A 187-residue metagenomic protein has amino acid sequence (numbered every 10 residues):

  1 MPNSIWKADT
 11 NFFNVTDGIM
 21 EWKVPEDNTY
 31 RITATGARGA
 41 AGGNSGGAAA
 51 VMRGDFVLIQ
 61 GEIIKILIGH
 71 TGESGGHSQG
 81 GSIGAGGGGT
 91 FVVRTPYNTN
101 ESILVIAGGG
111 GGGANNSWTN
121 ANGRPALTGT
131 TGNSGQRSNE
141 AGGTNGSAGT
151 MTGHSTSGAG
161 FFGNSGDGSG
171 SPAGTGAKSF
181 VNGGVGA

Functional and structural regions predicted by a protein language model:
M1-N3: N-terminal zymogen propeptides
I5-T16, A40-A48: Extracellular beta-rich ligand/substrate-recognition surface
D9-F12, M20-E21, R53-F56: Beta-strand-rich interaction surfaces with strong enrichment in secreted/lumenal proteins
N14-V24, T131: Surface-exposed ligand/attachment interfaces on beta-rich extracellular proteins
K23-R31, I59-I63: Extended extracellular/luminal ectodomain segments enriched in beta-structured repeat modules
T29-R38, I66: A short beta-strand element within beta-rich, extracytoplasmic domains of secreted/secretory-pathway proteins
G46-G160: Secretome/extracellular-domain signature
G160-A187: Long, low-complexity, polar/charged, intrinsically disordered or flexibly structured peripheral segments
